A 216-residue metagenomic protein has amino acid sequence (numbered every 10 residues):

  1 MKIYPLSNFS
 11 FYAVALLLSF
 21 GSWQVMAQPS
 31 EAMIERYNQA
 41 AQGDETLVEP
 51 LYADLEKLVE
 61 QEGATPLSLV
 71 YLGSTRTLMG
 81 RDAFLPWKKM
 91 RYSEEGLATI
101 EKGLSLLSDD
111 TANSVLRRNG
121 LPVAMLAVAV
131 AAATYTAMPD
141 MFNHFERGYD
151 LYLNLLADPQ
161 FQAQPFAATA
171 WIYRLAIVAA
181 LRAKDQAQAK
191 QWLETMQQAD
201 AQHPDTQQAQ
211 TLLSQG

Functional and structural regions predicted by a protein language model:
M1-N8: N-terminal secretory signal peptides that target proteins for export/translocation
S10-G21: Bacterial N-terminal signal peptides
W23-A27: Sec/Tat signal peptide C-region and signal peptidase I cleavage site
Q28-N38, G63-D82, N119-P139, A167-V178: Amphipathic alpha-helical repeat scaffolds of TPR domains
A40-E56, K89-A112, F142-N154: Helix-turn-helix repeat elements of alpha-solenoid scaffolds
E56-S68, E101-A124, A157-A167: Flexible helix-coil transition and linker loops at the boundaries of alpha-helical arrays
T65, D82-A83, D110, M141-F142 (+2 more regions): Alpha-solenoid repeat scaffolds
F166-G216: Terminal, low-structured helical/coil segments at or just beyond the last alpha-helical repeat
